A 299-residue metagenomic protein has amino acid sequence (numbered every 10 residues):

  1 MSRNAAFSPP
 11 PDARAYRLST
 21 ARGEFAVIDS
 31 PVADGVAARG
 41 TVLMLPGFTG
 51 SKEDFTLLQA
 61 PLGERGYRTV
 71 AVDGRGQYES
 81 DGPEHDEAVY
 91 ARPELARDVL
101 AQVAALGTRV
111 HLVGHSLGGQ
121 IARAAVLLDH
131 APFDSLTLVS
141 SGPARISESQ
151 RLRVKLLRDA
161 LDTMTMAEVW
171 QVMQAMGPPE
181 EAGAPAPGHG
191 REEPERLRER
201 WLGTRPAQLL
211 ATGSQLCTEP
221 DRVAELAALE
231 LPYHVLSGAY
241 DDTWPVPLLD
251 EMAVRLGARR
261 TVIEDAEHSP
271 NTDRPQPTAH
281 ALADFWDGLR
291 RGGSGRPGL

Functional and structural regions predicted by a protein language model:
M1-V42, E64-Y67, G107, D134 (+2 more regions): Alpha/beta-hydrolase fold catalytic core
P10, T20-A21, E64, A71-V113 (+2 more regions): Active-site loop/oxyanion-hole signature of alpha/beta-hydrolase fold enzymes
A26-G82: Conserved HGGG/HGGXW glycine-rich cap/lid loop of the alpha/beta-hydrolase fold
P46-F48, G114-G119, G238: Conserved alpha/beta-hydrolase "nucleophile elbow" surrounding the catalytic nucleophile
D73-Y78, G142, A266-E267: Short beta-to-alpha linker loops that shape the active-site pocket of alpha/beta-hydrolase fold enzymes
R123, L127-L128, F133-M164: Flexible "cap/lid" loop of the alpha/beta hydrolase fold
S147-L152, T165-A228: Conserved alpha/beta-hydrolase catalytic His-Asp/Glu region
E230-A266, T272, P277: Conserved loop-alpha-helix segment in the C-terminal half of the alpha/beta-hydrolase fold that carries the catalytic
